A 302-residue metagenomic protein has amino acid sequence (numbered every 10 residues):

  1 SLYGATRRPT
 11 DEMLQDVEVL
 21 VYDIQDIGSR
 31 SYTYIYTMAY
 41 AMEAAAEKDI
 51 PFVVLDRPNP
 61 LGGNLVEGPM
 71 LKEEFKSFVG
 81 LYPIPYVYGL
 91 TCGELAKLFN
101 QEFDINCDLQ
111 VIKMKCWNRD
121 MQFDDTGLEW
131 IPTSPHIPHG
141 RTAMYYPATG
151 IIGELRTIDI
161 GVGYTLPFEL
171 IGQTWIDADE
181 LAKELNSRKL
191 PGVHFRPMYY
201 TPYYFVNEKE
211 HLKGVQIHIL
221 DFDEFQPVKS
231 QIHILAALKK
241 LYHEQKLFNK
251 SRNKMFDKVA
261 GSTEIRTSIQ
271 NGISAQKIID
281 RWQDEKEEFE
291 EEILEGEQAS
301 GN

Functional and structural regions predicted by a protein language model:
S1-D16, S29: Glycine-rich oxoanion-binding loops at beta->alpha junctions
V19-I27, V53-D56: Short acidic catalytic loops
D26-M38: Glycine/threonine-rich flexible loop motifs
E47-P51: A short helix->loop->beta-strand "cap" motif at the edges of active sites that frequently abuts
V53-F75: Glycine-rich, charge-decorated loop segments at or immediately adjacent to ligand/cofactor-binding or catalytic sites
F75-T149: Conserved anion/nucleotide-ligand pocket segment
W117-M198: Glycine-rich, aromatic-lined ligand/substrate-binding cores of catalytic and carbohydrate-binding domains
G172-R281: Conserved functional hotspot residues or short segments at active or partner-binding sites across diverse domains
